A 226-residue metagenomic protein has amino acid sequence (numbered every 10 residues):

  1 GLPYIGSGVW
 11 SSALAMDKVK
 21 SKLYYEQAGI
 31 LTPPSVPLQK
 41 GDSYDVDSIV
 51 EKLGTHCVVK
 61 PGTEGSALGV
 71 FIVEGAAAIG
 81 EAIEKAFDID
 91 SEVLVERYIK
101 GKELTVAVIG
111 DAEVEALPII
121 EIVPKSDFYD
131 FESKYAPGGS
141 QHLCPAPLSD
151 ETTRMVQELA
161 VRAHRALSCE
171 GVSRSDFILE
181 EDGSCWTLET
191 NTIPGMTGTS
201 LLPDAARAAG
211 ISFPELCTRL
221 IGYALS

Functional and structural regions predicted by a protein language model:
G1-P3, I30, A112-E113: Glycine-enriched alpha-helix->loop->beta-strand junction motifs that scaffold or abut catalytic
P3-Y4, T32, C57, F213: Hydrophobic beta-strand scaffold residues
G6-W10: Short beta->alpha connector loops at strand-helix junctions that form conserved, small/polar/Pro-enriched
S12-G101: Active-site nucleotide/adenylate-binding loops and adjacent lid/helix of ATP-dependent enzymes
E26-G29, S149-S226: ATP-dependent carboxylate activation and anion-phosphoryl transfer catalytic cores that bind Mg-ATP to form
E74-E158, L179-W186: Phosphate-binding site of ATP-dependent enzymes
